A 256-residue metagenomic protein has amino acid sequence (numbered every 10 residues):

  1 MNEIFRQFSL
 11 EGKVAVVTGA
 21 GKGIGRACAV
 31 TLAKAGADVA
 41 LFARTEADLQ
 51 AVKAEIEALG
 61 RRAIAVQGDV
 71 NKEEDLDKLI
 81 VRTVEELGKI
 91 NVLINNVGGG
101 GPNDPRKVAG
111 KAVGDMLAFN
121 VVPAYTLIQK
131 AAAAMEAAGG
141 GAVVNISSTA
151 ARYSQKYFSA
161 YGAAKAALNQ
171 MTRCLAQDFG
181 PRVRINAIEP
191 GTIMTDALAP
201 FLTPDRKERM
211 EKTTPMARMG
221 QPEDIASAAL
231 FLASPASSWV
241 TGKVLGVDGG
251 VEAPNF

Functional and structural regions predicted by a protein language model:
N2-R6, Y153, A229-L230, T241-F256: Short C-terminal tail/terminal secondary-structure segment of NAD(P)H-dependent dehydrogenase/reductase domains
V14, G21-G23: Conserved glycine-rich cofactor-binding loop
I94, G180-R184, V240-G242: Short, small/polar-rich loop/turn modules that mediate ligand/substrate recognition or access, typified
D104-L117, L198, M210: Substrate-binding pocket helix/loop in short-chain dehydrogenase/reductase
I128, A164, T172: Active-site helix of classical SDR
A133, A176-P181, S238: Alpha-helical segment proximal to the catalytic Tyr-Lys
S148: Residue(s) in the substrate-gating loop at a strand-loop-helix junction that position the organic substrate next
